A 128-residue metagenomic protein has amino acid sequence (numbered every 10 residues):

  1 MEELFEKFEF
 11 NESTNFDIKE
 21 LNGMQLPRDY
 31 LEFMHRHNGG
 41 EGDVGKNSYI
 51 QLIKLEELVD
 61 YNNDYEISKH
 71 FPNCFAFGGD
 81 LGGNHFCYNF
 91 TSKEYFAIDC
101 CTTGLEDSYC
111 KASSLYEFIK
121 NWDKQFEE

Functional and structural regions predicted by a protein language model:
M1-C87, T91, F126-E127: A surface-exposed partner-binding patch
F75, C101-T102: Secreted/luminal cysteine- and crosslink-motif detector
F90-E94, L115-E117: A short, sequence-level motif marking secondary-structure junctions
Y95-C100: Short, compact, well-ordered microdomains
T103-F126: Compact, glycine/acidic-enriched structural inserts
